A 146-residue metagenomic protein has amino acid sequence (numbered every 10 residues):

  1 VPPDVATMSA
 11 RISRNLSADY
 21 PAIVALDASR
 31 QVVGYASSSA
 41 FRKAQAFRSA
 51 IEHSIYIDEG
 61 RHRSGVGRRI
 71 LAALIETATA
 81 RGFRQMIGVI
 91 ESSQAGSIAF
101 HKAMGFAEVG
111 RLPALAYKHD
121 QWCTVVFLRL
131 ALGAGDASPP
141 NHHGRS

Functional and structural regions predicted by a protein language model:
V1-G60, L71, A131-G133: Acetyl-CoA-dependent GNAT
Y20, C123-F127: Short hydrophobic/aromatic beta-strand or adjacent loop that forms the aromatic wall/cage of a ligand/substrate-binding
S37-A40, I87-I90, K102, A107-T124 (+1 more regions): Conserved catalytic-core motifs of GNAT/GCN5-like acyltransferases
H53, M86-G88, L128: A structural signal for short, well-ordered beta-strand segments
I57, R63-A80, I98-A103: Conserved acetyl-CoA-binding loop-helix of GNAT-fold acetyltransferases
H62, G88-I98: Conserved beta-strand-loop-alpha-helix junction that forms the acyl-donor binding cleft
V66, L71, R84-V89, L112: A beta-strand edge to alpha-helix "cap/lid" segment located at domain peripheries
A134-S146: Acidic/histidine-enriched, glycine/proline-rich intrinsically disordered or flexible terminal extensions
